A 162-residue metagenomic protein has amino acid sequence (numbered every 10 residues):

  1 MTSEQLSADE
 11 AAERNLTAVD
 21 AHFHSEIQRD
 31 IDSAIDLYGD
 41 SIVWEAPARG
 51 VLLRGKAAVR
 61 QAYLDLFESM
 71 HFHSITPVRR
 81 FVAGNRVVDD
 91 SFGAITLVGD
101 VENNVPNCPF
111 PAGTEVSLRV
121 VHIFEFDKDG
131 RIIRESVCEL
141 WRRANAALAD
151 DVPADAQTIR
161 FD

Functional and structural regions predicted by a protein language model:
T2-R14, R60, L64-D162: A beta-strand edge to alpha-helix "cap/lid" segment located at domain peripheries
L6, L37, V43-R54, D65-F67 (+1 more regions): A short gly/proline-enriched turn/hairpin at secondary-structure junctions
E10-A11, H22, R54: Short, surface-exposed alpha-helical recognition segments that flank or form part of ligand/macromolecule-binding
R14-S25: Solvent-exposed, amphipathic alpha-helical segments
A18, Q28-E45: Short, well-ordered alpha-helical segments enriched in acidic and aromatic residues
